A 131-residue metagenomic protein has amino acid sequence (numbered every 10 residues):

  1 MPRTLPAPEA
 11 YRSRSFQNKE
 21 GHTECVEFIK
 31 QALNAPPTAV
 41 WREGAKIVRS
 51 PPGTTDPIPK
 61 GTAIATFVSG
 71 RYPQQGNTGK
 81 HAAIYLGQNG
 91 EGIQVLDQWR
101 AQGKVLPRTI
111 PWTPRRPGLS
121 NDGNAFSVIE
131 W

Functional and structural regions predicted by a protein language model:
M1-H81, Q88: Secreted/periplasmic proteins that engage bacterial cell-wall peptidoglycan
R3-F16, L86-W131: Aromatic- and glycine-rich peptidoglycan recognition patches
